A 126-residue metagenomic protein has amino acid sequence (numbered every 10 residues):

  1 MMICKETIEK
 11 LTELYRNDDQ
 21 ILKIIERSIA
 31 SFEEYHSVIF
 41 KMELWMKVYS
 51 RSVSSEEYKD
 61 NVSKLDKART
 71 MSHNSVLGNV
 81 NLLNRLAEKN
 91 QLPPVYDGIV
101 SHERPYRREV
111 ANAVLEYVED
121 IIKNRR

Functional and structural regions predicted by a protein language model:
M1-K5, K123-R126: Short intrinsically disordered terminal tails
K10-E34: Short, charge/polar-rich alpha-helical segments
R16, Q20-L22, K47-Y58, L92-V95: Charged, low-complexity interaction regions
S31-Y49, N79: Non-transmembrane amphipathic alpha-helical segments
K64-K89: Amphipathic alpha-helical coiled-coil segments
N81-R126: Amphipathic alpha-helical binding modules
